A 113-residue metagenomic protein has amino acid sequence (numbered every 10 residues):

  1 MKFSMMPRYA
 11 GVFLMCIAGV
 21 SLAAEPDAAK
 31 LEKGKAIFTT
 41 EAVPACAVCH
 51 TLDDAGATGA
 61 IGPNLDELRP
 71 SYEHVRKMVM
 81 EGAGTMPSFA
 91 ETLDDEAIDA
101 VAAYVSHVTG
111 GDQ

Functional and structural regions predicted by a protein language model:
M1-A28, D112-Q113: N-terminal export/targeting leaders of redox proteins
S21-T40, H74: Electrostatic cytochrome c docking/interface patches
K30-K33, A45, S71-V75, G82 (+1 more regions): Stable alpha-helical elements in mature extracytoplasmic
G34, A42-D53, V101: The canonical Cys-X-X-Cys-His
T39, P70, M80, G84 (+1 more regions): Sec-exported extracytoplasmic/periplasmic mature domains
E41, A60, N64-K77, S88-D99: Electron-transfer interface patches adjacent to heme c in soluble/periplasmic c-type cytochromes and di-/multiheme
C49-G56, D66, M80, S106: Detector for the c-type heme attachment site
T92-Q113: C-terminal capping alpha-helices of c-type cytochrome domains
